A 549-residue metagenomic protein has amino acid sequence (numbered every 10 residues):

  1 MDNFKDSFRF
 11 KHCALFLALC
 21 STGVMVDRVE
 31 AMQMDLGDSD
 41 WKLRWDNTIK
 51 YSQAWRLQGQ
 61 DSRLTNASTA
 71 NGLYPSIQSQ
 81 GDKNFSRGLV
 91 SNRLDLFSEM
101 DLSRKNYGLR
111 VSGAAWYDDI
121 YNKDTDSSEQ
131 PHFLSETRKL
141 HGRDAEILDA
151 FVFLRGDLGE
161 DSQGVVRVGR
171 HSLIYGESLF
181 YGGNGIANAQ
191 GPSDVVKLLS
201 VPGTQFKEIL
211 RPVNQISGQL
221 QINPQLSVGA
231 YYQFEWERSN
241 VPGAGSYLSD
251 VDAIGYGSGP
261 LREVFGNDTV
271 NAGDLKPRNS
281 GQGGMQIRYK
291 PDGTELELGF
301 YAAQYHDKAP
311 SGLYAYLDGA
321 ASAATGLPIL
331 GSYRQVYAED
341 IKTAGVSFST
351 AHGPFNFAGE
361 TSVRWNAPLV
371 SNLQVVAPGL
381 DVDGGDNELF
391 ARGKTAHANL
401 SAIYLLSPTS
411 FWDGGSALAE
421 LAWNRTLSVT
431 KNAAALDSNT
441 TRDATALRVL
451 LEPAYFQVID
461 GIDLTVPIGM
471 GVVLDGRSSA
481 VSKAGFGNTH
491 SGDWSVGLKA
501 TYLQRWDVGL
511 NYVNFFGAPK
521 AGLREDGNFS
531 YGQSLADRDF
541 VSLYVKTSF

Functional and structural regions predicted by a protein language model:
E30-W45, L57-Q60, M100-L109, F153-V166 (+7 more regions): Short loop/turn motifs that connect adjacent beta-strands in outer-membrane beta-barrel proteins
W41, G88-L94, R143-L148, L210-N214 (+6 more regions): Residues that define the transmembrane beta-barrel architecture of outer-membrane proteins
L43-Y51, L109-G113, G164-V168, S227-A230 (+9 more regions): Transmembrane beta-strands of outer-membrane beta-barrel proteins
N47, L96-L102, V111, D149-L154 (+11 more regions): Residues on the lipid-exposed face of transmembrane beta-strands in outer-membrane beta-barrel proteins
Y51-L57, A115-D119, R170-I174, Y232-R238 (+10 more regions): Transmembrane beta-strands of outer-membrane beta-barrel pores
G81-S86, L134-L140, V201-T204, S246 (+7 more regions): Extracellular loop and loop/strand-boundary signature of outer-membrane beta-barrel proteins
S103-A253, A446, D475, G487 (+2 more regions): Outer membrane beta-barrel
S534-F549: Outer-membrane beta-barrel "beta-signal"
